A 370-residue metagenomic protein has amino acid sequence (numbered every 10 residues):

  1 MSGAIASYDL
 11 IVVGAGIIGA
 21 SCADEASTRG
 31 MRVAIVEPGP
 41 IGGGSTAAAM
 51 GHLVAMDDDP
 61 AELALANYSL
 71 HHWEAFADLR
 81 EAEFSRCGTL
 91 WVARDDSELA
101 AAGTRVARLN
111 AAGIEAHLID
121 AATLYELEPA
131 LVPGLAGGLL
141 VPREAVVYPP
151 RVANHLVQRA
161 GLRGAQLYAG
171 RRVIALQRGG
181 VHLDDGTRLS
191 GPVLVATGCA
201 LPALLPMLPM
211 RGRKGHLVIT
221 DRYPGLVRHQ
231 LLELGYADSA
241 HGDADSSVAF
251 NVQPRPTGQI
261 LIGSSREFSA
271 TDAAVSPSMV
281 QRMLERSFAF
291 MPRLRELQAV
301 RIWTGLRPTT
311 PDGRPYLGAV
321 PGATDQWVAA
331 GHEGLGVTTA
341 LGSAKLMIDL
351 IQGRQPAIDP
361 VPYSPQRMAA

Functional and structural regions predicted by a protein language model:
Y8-A34: N-terminal Rossmann-like FAD-binding beta1-loop-alpha1 element of flavoenzymes
I11-V13, R188-A200, A344: Short hydrophobic core segments
D24-E25, L53, A82-S85, C199-P321: Active-site substrate-recognition segment that forms the wall of the catalytic cavity or substrate channel
S27-A47: Glycine-rich FAD pyrophosphate-binding loop
M50-L127, A249, S287: Dinucleotide-binding Rossmann-like beta1-alpha1 core, especially the glycine-rich loop that anchors the ADP
A64, V92-A101, L139-Q158, A274-M279 (+1 more regions): Short beta-strand to alpha-helix junction loop
L139-G180, D184, G191: Helical element adjacent to the flavin cofactor pocket in flavoenzyme catalytic cores
R282, F288-A370: C-terminal catalytic lobe of FAD-dependent flavoproteins
